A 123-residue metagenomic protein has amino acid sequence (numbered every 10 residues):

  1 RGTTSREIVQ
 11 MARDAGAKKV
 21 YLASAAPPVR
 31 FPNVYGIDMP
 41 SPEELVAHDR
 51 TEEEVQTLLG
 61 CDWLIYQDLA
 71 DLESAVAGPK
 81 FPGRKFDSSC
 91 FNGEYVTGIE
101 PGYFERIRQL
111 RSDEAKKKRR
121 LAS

Functional and structural regions predicted by a protein language model:
R1-S123: PRPP-associated nucleotide enzymes
